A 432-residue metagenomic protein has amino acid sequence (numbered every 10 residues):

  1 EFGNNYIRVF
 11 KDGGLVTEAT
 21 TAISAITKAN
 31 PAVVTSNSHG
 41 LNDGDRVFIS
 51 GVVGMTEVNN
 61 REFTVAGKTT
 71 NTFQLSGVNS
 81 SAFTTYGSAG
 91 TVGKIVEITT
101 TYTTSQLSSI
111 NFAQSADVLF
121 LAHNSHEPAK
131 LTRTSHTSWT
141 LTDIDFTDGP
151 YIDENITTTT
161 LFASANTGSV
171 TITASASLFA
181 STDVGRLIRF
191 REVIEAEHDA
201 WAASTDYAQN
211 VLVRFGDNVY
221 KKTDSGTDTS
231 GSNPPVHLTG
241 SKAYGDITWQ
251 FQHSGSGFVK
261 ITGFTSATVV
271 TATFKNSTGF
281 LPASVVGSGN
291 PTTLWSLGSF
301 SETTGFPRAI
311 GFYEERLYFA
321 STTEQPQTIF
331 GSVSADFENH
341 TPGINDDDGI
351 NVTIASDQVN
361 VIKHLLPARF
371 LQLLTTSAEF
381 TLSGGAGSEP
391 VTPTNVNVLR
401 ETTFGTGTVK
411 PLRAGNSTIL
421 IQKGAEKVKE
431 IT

Functional and structural regions predicted by a protein language model:
F2, T100-A129, L317, L373-L374: Elongated alpha-helical scaffolds
F2-L15: Nucleic acid-processing catalytic cores of prokaryotic defense/repair systems
G13-G14, T134, G385-A386: Short loop/turn segments that connect beta-strands within beta-propeller blades
G14-F112, H123, F146-N166, A176-V184 (+1 more regions): Small/polar beta-strand repeat architecture
Y102, P291-T432: Beta-propeller and closely related beta-pinwheel folds
E127-K130, H136-D143, G149-Y151: Cytosolic small-GTPase signaling regions in large eukaryotic proteins
